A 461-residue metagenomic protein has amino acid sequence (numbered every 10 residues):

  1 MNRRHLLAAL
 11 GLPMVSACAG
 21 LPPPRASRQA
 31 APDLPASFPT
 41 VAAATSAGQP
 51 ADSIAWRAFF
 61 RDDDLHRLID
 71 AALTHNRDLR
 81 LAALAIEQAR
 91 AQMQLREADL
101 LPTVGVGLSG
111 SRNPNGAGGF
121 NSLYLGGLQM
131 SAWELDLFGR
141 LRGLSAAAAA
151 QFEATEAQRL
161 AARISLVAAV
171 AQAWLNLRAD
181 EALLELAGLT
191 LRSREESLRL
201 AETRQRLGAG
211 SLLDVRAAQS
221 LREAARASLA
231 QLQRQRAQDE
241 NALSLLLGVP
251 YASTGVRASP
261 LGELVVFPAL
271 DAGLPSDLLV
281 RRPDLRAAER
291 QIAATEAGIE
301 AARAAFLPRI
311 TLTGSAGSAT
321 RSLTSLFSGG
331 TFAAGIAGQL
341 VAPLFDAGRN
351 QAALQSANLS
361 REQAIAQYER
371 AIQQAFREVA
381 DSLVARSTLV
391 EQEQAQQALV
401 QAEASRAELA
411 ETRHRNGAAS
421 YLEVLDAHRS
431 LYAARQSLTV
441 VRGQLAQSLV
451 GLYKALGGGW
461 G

Functional and structural regions predicted by a protein language model:
N2, L7-T74, A149, Q233-V280 (+2 more regions): Terminal intrinsically disordered/low-complexity segments used for targeting and assembly
G20, A55, D64, L68 (+5 more regions): Small/polar-residue-enriched beta-strand and adjacent coil segments characteristic of outer-membrane beta-barrel
R77-R80, P102, G143, A168-A171 (+13 more regions): Short, solvent-exposed positions on alpha-helices
L141, A157-L274, A385, L409-T412 (+1 more regions): Periplasmic alpha-helical coiled-coil/stalk elements that build and connect Gram-negative outer-membrane
E195, A224-A252, A302, L389 (+1 more regions): Short segments within alpha-helical structural elements
L207-A209, Q373, N416-A418: Short coil/turn linkers that connect adjacent helices within long alpha-helical scaffolds, especially alpha-solenoid
